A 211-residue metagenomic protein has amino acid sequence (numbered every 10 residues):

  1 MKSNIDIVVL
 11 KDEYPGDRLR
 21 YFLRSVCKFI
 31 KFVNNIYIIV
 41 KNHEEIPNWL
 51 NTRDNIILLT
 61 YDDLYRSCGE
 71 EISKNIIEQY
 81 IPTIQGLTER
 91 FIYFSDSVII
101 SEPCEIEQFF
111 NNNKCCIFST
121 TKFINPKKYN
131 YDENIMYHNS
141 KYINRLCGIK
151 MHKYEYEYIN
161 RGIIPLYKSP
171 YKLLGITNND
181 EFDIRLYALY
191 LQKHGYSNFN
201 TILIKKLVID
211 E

Functional and structural regions predicted by a protein language model:
M1-R18: N-proximal low-complexity "stem/linker" segments adjacent to membrane-targeting elements
D17-R18, E44-W49, I99-C104, Q108-F110 (+4 more regions): Short catalytic/ligand-binding loop motif for oxyanion handling, primarily in non-cytosolic enzymes, centered on
S25-V33: Short, acidic, metal-binding catalytic loop of nucleotide-sugar glycosyltransferases
V33-H43: Short beta-strand/loop segment that forms part of the nucleotide-sugar
K41-L87: Active-site-proximal specificity loops/subdomain of glycosyltransferases
T88-S101: Short beta-strand-to-loop acidic/aromatic patch adjacent to the donor-nucleotide binding site
E102-D132: Conserved donor-nucleotide/metal-binding helix-loop-beta segment in metal-dependent transferases, i.e., the alpha-helix
Y129-E211: Catalytic core and acceptor-binding pocket of nucleotide-sugar-dependent glycosyltransferases
